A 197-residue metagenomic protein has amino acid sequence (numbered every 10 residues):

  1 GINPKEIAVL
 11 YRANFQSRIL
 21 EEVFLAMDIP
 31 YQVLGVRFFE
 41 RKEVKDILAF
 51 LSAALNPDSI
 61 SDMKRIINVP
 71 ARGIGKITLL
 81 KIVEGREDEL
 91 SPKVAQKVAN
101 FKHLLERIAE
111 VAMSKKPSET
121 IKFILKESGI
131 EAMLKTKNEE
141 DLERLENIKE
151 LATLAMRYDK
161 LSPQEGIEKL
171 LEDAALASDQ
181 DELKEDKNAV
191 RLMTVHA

Functional and structural regions predicted by a protein language model:
N3, S17-I29, F38, K42 (+1 more regions): Conserved helicase C-terminal RecA-like lobe
K5-S17: Conserved strand-helix element at the start of the C-terminal RecA-like helicase core
